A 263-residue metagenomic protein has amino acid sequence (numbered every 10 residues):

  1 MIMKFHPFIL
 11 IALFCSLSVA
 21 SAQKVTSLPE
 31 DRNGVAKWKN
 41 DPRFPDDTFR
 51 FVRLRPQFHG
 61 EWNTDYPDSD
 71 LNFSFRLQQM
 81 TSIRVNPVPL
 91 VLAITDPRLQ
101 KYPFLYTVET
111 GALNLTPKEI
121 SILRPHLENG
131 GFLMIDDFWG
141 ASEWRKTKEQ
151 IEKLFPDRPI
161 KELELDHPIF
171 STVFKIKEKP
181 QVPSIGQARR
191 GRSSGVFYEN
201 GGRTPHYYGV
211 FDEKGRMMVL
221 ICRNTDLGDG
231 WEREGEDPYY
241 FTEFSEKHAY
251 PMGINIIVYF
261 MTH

Functional and structural regions predicted by a protein language model:
M1-I9: Bacterial N-terminal signal peptides that target proteins for export
F8-S16: Bacterial N-terminal signal peptides
A22-F104, V108-G111, D226-H263: Aromatic-Pro/Gly-enriched surface loop or interdomain linker that acts as a lid/target-recognition segment
T26-N33, E143-R233, Y250: An acidic, glycine-rich "communication" segment
D47-F49, Q100-L105, E128-F132, R158 (+1 more regions): Loop/turn elements at helix/coil->beta-strand transitions in domains of secreted/extracellular proteins
F51, F104-W144: Short alpha-beta junction capping motif
P56-G60, T110-N114, L133, F138-E143 (+2 more regions): Solvent-exposed loop/turn segments at secondary-structure junctions within structured extracellular/periplasmic domains
D70, S74, I120, R124 (+2 more regions): Extracytoplasmic/secreted envelope proteins and their assembly/folding machinery, especially bacterial periplasmic
